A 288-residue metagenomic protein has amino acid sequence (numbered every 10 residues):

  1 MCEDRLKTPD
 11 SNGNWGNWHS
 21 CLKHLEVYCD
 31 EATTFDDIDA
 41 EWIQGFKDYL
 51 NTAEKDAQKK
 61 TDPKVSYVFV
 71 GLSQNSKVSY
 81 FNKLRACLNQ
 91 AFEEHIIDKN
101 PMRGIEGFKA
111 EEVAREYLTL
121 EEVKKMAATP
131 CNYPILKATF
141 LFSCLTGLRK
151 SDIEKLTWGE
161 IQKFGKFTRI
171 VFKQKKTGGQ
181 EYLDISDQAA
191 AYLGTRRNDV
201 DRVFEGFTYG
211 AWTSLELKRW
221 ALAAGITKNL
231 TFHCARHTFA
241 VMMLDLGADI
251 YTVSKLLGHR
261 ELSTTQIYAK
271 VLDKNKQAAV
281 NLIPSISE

Functional and structural regions predicted by a protein language model:
M1-V68: Basic/aromatic-enriched alpha-helical hairpins
I38, S79, G210, T227-G247: Short basic/aromatic active-site micro-motif
D56-T61, F69-Q74, V78-N82, E93-I97 (+2 more regions): Basic, Lys/Arg- and aromatic-enriched nucleic-acid-binding interface segment
G104-G107, E116, L120, K155-L193: Conserved tyrosine-mediated DNA breakage-rejoining catalytic core shared by Y-recombinases
K125, E181-D187, A191, T195-R196 (+1 more regions): DNA/chromatin major-groove-contacting recognition/catalytic segments
L141, L145, S151-D152, R236-R260 (+2 more regions): C-terminal catalytic core of tyrosine-transesterase DNA break-rejoin enzymes
Q174-G178, L257, E261-L282: Catalytic-site neighborhood detector that most strongly recognizes the C-terminal catalytic loop/helix of tyrosine
K175-R219: C-terminal catalytic core of Y-nucleophile DNA break-rejoin enzymes
